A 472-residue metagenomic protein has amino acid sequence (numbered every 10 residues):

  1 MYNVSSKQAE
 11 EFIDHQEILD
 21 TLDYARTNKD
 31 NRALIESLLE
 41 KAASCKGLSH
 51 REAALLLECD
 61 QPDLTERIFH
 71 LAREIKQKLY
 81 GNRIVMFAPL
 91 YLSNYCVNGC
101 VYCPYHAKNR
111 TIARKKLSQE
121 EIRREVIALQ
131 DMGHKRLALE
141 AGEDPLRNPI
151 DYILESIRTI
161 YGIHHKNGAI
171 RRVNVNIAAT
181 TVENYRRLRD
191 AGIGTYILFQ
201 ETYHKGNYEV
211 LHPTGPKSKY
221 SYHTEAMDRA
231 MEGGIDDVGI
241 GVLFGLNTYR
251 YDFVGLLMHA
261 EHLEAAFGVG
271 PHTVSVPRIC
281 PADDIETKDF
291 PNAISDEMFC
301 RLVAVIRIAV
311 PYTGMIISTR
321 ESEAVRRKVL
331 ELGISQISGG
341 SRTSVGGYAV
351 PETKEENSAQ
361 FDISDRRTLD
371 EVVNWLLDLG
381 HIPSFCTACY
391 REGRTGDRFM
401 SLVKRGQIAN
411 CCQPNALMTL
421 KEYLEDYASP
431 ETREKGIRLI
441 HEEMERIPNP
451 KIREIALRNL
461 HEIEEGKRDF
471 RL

Functional and structural regions predicted by a protein language model:
M1-S37, K41, A324-L332, S341-L472: Radical SAM enzyme core and accessory elements
E36, E40, S44-I84: An N-cap/entry alpha-helix motif that binds or orients negatively charged groups
K41, I75, L129-M132, I163 (+4 more regions): Change "in soluble alpha/beta enzymes" to "in soluble alpha/beta proteins
Y80-E121: Canonical Radical SAM [4Fe-4S] cluster-binding loop centered on the CxxxCxxC motif and its immediate flanking residues
A88, V126, L154-Y161, Y185 (+5 more regions): Generic structural signal for well-ordered alpha-helices, preferentially at hydrophobic/aromatic core positions
A107-R124, A128-M231, D236-L246, G268-S275 (+1 more regions): Core AdoMet radical
A141, T195, Q200, S221-I285 (+3 more regions): Conserved C-terminal portion of the radical SAM core fold that forms the substrate/S-adenosylmethionine-binding
L211-K217, K288-N292, S358: Short glycine-enriched, charge-decorated loop/helix-capping segments at active-site entrances that position
